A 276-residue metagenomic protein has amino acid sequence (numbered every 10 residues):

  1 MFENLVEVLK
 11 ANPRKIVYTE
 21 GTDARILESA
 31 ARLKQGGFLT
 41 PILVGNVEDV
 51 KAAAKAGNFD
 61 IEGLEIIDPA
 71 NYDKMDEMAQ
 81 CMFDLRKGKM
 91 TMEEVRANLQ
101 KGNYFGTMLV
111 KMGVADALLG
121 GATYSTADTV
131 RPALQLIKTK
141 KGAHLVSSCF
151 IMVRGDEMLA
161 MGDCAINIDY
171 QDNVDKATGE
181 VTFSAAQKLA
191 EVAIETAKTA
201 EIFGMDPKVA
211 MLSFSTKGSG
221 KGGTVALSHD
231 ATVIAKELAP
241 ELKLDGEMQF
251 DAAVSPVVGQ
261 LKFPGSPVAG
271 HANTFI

Functional and structural regions predicted by a protein language model:
M1-A269, N273-F275: Anion-binding alpha/beta catalytic cores of soluble intermediary-metabolism enzymes, centered on
